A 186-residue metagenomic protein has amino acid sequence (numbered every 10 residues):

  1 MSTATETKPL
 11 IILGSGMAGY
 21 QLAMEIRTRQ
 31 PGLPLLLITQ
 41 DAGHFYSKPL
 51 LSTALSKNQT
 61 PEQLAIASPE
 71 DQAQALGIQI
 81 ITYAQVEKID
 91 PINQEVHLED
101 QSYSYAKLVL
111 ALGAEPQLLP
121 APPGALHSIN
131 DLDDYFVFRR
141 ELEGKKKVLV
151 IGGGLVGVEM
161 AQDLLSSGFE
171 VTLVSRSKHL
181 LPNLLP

Functional and structural regions predicted by a protein language model:
S2-I78, D163-L185: Beta1-alpha1 glycine-rich phosphate/pyrophosphate-binding loop at the start of Rossmann-like nucleotide-binding domains
S2-L13, I66-I151, H179: FAD-binding core/adjacent interface of flavoenzyme oxidoreductases
G19, G157-V158: N-terminal Rossmann-fold NAD(P) dinucleotide-binding loop
L33-I38, P123-H127, V158-E159: Short acidic/polar alpha-helix capping motifs at helix-coil junctions
S128-D131, G157, P186: Short, conserved glycine- and acidic-residue-centered signature motifs in active-site or ligand-binding loops
Y135, V158-A161, G168: Hydrophobic, well-ordered secondary-structure segments
